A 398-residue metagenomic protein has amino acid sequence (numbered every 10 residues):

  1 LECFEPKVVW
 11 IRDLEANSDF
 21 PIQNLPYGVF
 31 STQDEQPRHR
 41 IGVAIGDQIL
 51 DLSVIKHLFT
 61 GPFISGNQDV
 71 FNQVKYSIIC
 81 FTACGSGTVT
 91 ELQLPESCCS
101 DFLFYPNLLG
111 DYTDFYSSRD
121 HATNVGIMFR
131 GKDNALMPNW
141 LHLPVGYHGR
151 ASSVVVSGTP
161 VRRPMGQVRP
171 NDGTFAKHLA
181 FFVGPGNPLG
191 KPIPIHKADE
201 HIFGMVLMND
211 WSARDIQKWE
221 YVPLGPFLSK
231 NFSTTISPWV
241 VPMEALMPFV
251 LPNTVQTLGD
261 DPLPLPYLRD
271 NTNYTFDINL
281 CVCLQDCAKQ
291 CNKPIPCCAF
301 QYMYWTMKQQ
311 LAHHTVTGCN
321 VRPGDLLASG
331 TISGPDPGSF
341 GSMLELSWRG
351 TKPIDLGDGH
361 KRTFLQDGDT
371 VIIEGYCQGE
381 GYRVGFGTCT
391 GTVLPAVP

Functional and structural regions predicted by a protein language model:
E2, V8-T32, A44, S53-C297 (+1 more regions): Active-site microenvironments in enzyme catalytic cores
I22-N24, N231-S233, T275-N279, V316-G318 (+3 more regions): Active-site lining segments that contact anionic ligands and/or coordinate catalytic metals
D34-R38: Glycine-rich N-terminal segment of FAD-binding domains in flavoprotein oxidoreductases, spanning the beta-loop-helix
I41, Q48-I49, V54, H178-A180 (+3 more regions): Residue-level marker of beta-strand positions
G110-S117, N320-S329: Conserved phosphate/anionic-ligand binding catalytic regions in large, soluble enzymes, centered on
V240, M247, L284-A288, L311-V321 (+2 more regions): Alpha-helix capping/termination and helix-coil
Y304-A312, R322, L327-Y376, G381-L394: Active-site pocket scaffolds in enzymes
